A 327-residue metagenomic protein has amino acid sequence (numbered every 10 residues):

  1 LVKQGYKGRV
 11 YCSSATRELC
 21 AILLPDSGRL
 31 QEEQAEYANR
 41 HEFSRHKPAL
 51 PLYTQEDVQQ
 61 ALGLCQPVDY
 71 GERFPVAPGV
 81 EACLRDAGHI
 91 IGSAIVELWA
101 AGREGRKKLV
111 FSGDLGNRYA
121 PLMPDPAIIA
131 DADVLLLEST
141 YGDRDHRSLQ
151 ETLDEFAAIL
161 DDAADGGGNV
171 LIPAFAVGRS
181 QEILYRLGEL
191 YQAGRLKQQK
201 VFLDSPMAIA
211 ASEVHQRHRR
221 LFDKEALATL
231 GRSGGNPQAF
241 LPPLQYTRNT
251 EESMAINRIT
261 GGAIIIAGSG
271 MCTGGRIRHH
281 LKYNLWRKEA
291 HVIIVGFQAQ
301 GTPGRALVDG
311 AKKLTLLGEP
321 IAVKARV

Functional and structural regions predicted by a protein language model:
L1-E182, G188-R195, K200: His/Asp/Glu-rich metal-coordinating catalytic cores of metallo-dependent phosphodiesterases/hydrolases acting on
G28, E72-F74, G88, A127 (+7 more regions): Flexible, active-site-adjacent loop/turn segments at secondary-structure boundaries
C65, V80, L244-Q245, A263 (+2 more regions): Short, conserved active-site loop motifs that form the nucleotide-linked donor/cofactor pocket
S93, E97, R118, R147 (+3 more regions): Basic, gly/Ser/Thr/Pro-rich low-complexity segments located predominantly at protein N termini
G102-E104, P126-I129, G194, I256-I259 (+2 more regions): Solvent-exposed alpha-helices and their adjacent loops that cap or buttress functional pockets in soluble metabolic
K108-L109, S139-D145, P237-L241, G262-G268 (+1 more regions): Short, basic, glycine/proline-bearing loop/turn elements
I159-P303, T315: Hard-cation-handling environments
L307, L314-V327: Generic long, charged, amphipathic alpha-helical segments
